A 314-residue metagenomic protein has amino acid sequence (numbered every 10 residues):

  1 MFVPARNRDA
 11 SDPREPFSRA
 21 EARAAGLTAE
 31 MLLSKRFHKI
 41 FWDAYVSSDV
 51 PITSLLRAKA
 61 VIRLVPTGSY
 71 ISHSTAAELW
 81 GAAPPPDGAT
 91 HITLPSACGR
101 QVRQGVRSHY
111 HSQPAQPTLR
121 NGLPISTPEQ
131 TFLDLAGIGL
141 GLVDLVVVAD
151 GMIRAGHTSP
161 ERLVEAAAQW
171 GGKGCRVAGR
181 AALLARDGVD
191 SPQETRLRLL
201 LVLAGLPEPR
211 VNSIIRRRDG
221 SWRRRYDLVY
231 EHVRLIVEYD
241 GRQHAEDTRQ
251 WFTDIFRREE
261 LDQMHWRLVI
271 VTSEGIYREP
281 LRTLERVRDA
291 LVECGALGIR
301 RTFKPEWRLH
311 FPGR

Functional and structural regions predicted by a protein language model:
M1-G174, R210, V292-R314: Short gly/ser-rich loop at a beta-strand->alpha-helix junction or flexible surface loop bordering the NTP-binding
E21, I153-R314: Surface segments flanking catalytic/ligand-binding clefts of nucleic-acid enzymes
